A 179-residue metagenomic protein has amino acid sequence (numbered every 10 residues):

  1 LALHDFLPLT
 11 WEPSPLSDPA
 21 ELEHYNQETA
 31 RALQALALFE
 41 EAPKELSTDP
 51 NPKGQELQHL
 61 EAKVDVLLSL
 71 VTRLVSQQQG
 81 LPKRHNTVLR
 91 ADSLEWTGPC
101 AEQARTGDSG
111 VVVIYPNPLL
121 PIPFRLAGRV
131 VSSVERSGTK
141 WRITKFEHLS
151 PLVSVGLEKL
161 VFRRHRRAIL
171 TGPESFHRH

Functional and structural regions predicted by a protein language model:
L1-A91, E95-H179: Structured alpha-helical
